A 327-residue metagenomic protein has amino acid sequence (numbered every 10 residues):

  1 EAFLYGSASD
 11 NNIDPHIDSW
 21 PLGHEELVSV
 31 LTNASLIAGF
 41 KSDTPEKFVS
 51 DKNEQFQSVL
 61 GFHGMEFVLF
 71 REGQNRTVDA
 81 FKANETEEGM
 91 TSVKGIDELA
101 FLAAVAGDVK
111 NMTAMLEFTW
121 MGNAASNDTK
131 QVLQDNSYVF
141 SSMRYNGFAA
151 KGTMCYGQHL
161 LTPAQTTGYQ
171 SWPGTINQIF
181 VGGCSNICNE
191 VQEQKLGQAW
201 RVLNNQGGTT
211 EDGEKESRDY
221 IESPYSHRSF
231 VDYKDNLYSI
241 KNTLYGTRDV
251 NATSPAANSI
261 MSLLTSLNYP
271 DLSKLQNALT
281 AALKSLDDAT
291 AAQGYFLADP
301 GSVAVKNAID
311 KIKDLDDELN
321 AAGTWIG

Functional and structural regions predicted by a protein language model:
A2-G327: Mature extracytoplasmic or organellar-lumen-exposed domains after removal of signal/transit peptides
